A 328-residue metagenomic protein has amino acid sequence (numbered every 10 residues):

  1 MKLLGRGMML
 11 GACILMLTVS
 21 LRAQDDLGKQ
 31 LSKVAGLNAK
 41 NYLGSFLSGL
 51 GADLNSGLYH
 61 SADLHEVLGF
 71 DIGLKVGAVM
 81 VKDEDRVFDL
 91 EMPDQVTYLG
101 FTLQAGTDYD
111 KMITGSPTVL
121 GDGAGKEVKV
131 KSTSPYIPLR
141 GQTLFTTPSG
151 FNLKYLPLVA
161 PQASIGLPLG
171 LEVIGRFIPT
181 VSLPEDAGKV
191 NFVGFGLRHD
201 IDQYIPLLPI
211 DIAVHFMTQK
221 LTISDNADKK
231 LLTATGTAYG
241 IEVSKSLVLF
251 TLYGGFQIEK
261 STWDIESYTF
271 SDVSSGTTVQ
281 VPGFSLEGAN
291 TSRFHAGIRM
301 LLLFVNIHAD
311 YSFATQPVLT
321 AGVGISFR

Functional and structural regions predicted by a protein language model:
D25-Y204: Transmembrane beta-barrel domains of Gram-negative outer membranes and organellar outer membranes
S61-D63, I72-L74, P161-L167, F195-H199 (+5 more regions): Residues on the lipid-exposed face of transmembrane beta-strands in outer-membrane beta-barrel proteins
E66-L68, K154-V159, G188-F195, L231-T237 (+3 more regions): Residues that define the transmembrane beta-barrel architecture of outer-membrane proteins
V76-M80, F177-L183, I201, F216-T222 (+5 more regions): Transmembrane beta-strands of outer-membrane beta-barrel pores
D85-D89, T180, P184-N191, I223-K230 (+2 more regions): Outer-membrane beta-barrel translocator domains and adjoining extracellular loop/strand segments of Gram-negative
T146-S149, T180-E185, S224-T233, Q280-F284 (+1 more regions): Extracellular loop and loop/strand-boundary signature of outer-membrane beta-barrel proteins
G170-V173, Y204-L207, L249-L252, F304-H308 (+1 more regions): Repeated loop/turn-to-beta-strand initiation elements of outer-membrane beta-barrel proteins
D211-S274: Detector for outer-membrane/organellar transmembrane beta-barrel domains, recognizing the amphipathic beta-strand
